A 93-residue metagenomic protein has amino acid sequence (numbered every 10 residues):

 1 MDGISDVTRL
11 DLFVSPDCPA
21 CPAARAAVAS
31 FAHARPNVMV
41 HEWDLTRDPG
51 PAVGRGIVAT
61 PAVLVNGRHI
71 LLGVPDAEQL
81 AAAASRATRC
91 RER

Functional and structural regions predicted by a protein language model:
M1, N37, G54: Chalcogenol-based redox active-site neighborhoods
M1-A34: Local sequence-structure signature of Cys/Sec-based thiol-disulfide redox active-site neighborhoods
D2, L10, V40-D44, C90-R93: Terminal leader/tail segments of proteins
P22-A26, G54-R55, P75: Generic recognition of short, well-ordered alpha-helical segments
P36-G50: Thiol-based oxidoreductase modules, predominantly thioredoxin-like and allied folds used for disulfide exchange
R55-L64: Structural micro-motif
V65-R93: Non-catalytic, surface beta->alpha helical segment in thiol-disulfide oxidoreductase systems
